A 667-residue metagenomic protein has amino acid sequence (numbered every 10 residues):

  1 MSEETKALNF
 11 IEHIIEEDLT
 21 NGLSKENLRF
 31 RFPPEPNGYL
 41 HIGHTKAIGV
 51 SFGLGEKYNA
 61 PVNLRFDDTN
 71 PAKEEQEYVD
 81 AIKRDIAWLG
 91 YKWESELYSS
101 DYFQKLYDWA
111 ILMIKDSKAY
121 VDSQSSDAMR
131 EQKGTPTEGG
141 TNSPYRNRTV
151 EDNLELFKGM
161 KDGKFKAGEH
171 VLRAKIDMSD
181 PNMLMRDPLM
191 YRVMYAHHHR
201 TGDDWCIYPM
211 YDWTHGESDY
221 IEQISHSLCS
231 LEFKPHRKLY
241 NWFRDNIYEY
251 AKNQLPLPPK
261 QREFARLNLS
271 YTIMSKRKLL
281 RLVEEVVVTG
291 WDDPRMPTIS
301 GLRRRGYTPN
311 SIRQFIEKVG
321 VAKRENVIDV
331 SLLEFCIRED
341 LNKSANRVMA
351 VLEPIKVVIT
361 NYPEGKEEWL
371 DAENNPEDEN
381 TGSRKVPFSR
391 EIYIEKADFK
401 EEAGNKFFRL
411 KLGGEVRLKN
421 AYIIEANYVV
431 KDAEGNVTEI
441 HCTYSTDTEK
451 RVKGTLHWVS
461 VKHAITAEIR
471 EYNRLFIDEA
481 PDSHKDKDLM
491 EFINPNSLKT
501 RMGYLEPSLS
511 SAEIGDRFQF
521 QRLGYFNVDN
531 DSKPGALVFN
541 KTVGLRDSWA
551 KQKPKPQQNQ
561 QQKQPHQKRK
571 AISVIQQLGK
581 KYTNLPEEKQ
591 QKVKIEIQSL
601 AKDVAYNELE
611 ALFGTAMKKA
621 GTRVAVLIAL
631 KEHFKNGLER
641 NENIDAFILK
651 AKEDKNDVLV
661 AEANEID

Functional and structural regions predicted by a protein language model:
K6-I15, T20-K83, H199-S230: N-terminal catalytic cores of NTP/NDP-binding nucleotidyl/phosphoryl-transfer enzymes
G22, S51, I82, M113 (+3 more regions): Residue-level signal for inorganic ion chemistry
P33-P36, R65-K73, S95-Q104, D127 (+5 more regions): Conserved short loop/turn motifs at secondary-structure junctions
D68-N70, Q76, Y98, L112-L279 (+3 more regions): Active-site cores that bind ATP or allylic diphosphates and position pyrophosphate for catalysis
Y78-Y102, A110, S117-A119: A glycine-rich helix N-cap at a beta->alpha junction
R237, F243, E317-V319, V327-I572: Core subunits and conserved enzymes of cellular information-processing and envelope-translocation systems across
Q254-C336: Long, charged, mostly alpha-helical binding arms that flank functional sites
K568-D667: Non-catalytic all-alpha helical scaffold/repeat segments
